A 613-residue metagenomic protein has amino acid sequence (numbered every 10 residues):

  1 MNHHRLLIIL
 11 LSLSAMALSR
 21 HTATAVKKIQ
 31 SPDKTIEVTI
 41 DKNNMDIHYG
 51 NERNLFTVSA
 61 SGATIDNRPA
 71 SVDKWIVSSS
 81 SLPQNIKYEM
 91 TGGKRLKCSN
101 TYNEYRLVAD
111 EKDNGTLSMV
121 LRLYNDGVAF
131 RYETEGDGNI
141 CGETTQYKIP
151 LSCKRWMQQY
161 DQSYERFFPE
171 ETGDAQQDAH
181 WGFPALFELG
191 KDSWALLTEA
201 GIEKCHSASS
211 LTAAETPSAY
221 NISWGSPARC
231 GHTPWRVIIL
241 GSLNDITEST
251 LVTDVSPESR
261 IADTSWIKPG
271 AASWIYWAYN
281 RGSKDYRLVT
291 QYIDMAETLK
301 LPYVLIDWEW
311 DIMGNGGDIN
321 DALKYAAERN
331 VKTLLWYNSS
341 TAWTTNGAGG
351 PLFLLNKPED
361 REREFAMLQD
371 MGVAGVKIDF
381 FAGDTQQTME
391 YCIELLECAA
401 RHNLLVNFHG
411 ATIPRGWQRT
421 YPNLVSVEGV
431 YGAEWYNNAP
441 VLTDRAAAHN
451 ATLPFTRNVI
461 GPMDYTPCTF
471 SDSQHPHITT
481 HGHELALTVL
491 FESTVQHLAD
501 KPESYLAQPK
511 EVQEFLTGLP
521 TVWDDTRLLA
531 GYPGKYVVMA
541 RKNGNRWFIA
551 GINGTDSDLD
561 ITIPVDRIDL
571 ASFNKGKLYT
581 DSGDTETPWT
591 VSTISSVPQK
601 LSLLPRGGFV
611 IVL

Functional and structural regions predicted by a protein language model:
M1-V26: Bacterial Sec-dependent N-terminal signal peptides
V26-D254, T585-P588: N-terminal accessory beta-strand-rich subdomains and adjacent acidic, glycine-rich linkers that precede catalytic cores
L107, D500-F548, I552, D584-W589: Glycan-recognition and catalytic regions of carbohydrate-active enzymes
Y132, A296, D379, V406 (+2 more regions): Conserved, mostly hydrophobic/aromatic
A228-Y303: An acidic-aromatic substrate-binding cleft motif
E309-T480: Aromatic- and carboxylate-enriched substrate-binding clefts and catalytic-loop regions of carbohydrate-active enzymes
Y532-L570, F609-V612: Carbohydrate-binding surface patches
S592-L613: C-terminal beta-strand-rich structural cap/linker in extracellular carbohydrate-active enzymes
